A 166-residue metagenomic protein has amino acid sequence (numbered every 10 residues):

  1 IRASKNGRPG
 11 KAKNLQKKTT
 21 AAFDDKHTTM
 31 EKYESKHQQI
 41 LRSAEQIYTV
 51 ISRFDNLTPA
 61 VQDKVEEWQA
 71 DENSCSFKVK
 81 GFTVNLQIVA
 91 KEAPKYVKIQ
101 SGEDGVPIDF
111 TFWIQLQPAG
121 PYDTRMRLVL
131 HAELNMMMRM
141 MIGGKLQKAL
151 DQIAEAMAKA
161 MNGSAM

Functional and structural regions predicted by a protein language model:
I1-T29: N-terminal amphipathic/basic-hydrophobic helices that include classical n-h-c signal peptides and signal-anchor
K26-S74: Hydrophobic ligand-binding cavity/cleft-lining segments
K32-H37, S74, T83, Y96 (+2 more regions): Intrinsic-disorder/low-complexity, polar/charged segments enriched in Ser/Thr/Lys/Arg/Asp/Glu/Gln
H37-L41, Q87, Q115: Generic structural detector for well-ordered beta-strands
A44, V89-P94, L116-R125: A short, structured loop/turn motif at beta-sheet edges
I47-I51, L57, I88, I99 (+2 more regions): Hydrophobic pocket/interface hotspot
P59, K64-P107, G163-S164: Glycine-rich portal/gate segments that line the openings of hydrophobic small-molecule binding cavities
D104-E155, K159, G163: Beta-strand/loop substructures that line and gate deep hydrophobic ligand-binding cavities in soluble
